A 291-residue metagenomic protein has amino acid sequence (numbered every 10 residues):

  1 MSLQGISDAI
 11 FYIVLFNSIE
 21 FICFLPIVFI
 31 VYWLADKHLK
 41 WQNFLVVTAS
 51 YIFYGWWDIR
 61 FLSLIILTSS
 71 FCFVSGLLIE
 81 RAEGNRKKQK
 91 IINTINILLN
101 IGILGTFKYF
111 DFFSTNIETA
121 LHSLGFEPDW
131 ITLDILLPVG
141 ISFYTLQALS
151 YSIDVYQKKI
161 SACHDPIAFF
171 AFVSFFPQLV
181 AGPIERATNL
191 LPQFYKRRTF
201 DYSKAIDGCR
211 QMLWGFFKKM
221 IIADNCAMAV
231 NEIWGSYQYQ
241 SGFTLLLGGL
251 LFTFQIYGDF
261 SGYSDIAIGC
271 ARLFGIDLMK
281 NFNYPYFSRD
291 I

Functional and structural regions predicted by a protein language model:
S2-I291: Membrane-embedded transmembrane alpha-helical bundles that form the catalytic cores of multi-pass lipid-modifying
